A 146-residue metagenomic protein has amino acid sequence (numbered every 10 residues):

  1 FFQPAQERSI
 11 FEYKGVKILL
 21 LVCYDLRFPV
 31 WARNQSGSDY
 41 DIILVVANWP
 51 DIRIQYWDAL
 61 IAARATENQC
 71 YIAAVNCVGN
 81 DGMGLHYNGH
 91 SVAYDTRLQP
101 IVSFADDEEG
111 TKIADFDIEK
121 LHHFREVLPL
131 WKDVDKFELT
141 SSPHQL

Functional and structural regions predicted by a protein language model:
F1-S38, A47-A59, H123-L130, T140: Active-site catalytic loop in hydrolytic enzyme cores
I10, C77-L146: C-terminal beta-strand edge segments of enzyme domains
D41-I42, Y71: Short, Asp-centered acidic motifs that coordinate Mg2+ and/or phosphate in catalytic or ligand-binding sites
V45-V46, V75: Generic beta-sheet signal
Y56-A63, Y87, S91: Charged helix-capping and loop-helix junction motifs
